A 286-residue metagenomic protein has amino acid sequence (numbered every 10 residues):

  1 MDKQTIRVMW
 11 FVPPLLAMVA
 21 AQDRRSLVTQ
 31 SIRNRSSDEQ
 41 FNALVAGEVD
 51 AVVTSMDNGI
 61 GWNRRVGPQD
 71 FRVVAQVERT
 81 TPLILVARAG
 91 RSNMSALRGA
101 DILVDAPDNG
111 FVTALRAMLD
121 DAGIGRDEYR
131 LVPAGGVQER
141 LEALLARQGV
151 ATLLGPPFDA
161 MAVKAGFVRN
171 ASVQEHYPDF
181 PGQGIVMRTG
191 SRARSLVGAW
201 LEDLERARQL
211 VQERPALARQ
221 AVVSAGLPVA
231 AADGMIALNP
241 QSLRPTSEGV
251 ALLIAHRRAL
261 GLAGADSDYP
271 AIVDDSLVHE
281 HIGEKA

Functional and structural regions predicted by a protein language model:
D2-I124, L131, V150, L154-P156 (+2 more regions): Short, glycine-/small- and polar/acidic-enriched structural segments that line small-molecule recognition paths
A43, W62, A100, M118 (+5 more regions): Structured segments of extracytoplasmic/periplasmic soluble domains in secreted or envelope-associated proteins
E128-V137: Short, surface-exposed recognition loops or helix-turn segments adjacent to catalytic cores
Q138-V222: Pocket-lining segment of extracytoplasmic ligand-binding domains
A193-G264: Secondary-structure end/capping motifs
L262-A286: Conserved C-terminal helix/tail region of periplasmic/extracytoplasmic solute-binding proteins
